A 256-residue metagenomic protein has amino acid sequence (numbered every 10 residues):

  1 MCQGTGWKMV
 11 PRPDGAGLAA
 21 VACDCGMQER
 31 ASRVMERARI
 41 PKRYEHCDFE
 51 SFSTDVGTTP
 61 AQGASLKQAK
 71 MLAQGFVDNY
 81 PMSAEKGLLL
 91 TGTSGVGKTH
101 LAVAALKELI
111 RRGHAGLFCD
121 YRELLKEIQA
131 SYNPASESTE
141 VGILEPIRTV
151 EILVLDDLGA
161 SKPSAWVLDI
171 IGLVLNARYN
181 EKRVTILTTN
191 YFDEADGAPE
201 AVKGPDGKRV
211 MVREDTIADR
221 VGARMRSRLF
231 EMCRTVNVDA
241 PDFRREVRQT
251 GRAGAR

Functional and structural regions predicted by a protein language model:
M1-R43: Interdomain "pre-motor" coupling segment immediately N-terminal to P-loop NTPase/helicase cores
S53-L88: Pre-Walker A (pre-P-loop) alpha-helix and adjacent loop at the N terminus of AAA/AAA+ ATPase modules, a conserved
P60-K70, L106-T149, K162-A165: Short glycine-rich substrate-engagement loop in P-loop NTPases that contacts/grips substrate
Y80-M82, L109-R111, E145-R148, N176-E181 (+1 more regions): Conserved catalytic network of the ASCE P-loop NTPase/AAA+ motor domain
A84-A102: Walker A/P-loop nucleotide-binding motif
H114-A115, T149-I152, E181-L187: Loop/turn-to-beta-strand initiation segments
K126-E127, S131, A160-R256: Replace "adjacent to P-loop NTPase cores in ATP/GTP-dependent enzymes" with "adjacent to NTP-binding cores
